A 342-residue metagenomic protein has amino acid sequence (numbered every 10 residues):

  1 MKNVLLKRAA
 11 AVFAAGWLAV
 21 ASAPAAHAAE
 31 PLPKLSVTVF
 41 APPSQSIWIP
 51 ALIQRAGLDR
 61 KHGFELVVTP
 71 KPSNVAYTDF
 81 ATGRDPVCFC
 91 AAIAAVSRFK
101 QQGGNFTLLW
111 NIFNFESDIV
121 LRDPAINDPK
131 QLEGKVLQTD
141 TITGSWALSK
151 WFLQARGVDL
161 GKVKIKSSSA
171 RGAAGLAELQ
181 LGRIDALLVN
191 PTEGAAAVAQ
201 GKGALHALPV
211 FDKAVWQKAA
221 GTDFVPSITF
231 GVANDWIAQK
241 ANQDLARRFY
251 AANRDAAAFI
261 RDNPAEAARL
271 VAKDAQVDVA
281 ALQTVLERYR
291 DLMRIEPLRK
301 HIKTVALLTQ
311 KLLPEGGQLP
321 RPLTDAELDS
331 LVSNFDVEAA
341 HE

Functional and structural regions predicted by a protein language model:
M1-L6: N-terminal secretory signal peptides that target proteins for export/translocation
A10-A21: Bacterial N-terminal signal peptides
A23-A28: Sec/Tat signal peptide C-region and signal peptidase I cleavage site
A29-R171, E178-L181, D185-P191, K202-F211: Short, glycine-/small- and polar/acidic-enriched structural segments that line small-molecule recognition paths
K61, G134, F211-D223, D291-K300: Short, solvent-exposed loop/beta-turn-alpha elements that line the ligand-binding surface or hinge of extracytoplasmic
A94, A174-A177, L181-V271: Pocket-lining segment of extracytoplasmic ligand-binding domains
A238-G316: Secondary-structure end/capping motifs
Q310-E342: Conserved C-terminal helix/tail region of periplasmic/extracytoplasmic solute-binding proteins
